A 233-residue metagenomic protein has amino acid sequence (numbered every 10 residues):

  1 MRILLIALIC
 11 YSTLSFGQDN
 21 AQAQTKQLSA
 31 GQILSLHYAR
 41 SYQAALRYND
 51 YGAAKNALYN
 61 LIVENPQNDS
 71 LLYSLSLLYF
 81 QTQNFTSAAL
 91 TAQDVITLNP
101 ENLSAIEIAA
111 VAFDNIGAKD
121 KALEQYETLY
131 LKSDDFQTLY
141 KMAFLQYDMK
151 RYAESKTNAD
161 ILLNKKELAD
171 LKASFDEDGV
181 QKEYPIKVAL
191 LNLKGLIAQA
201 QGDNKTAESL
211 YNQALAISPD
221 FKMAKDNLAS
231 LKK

Functional and structural regions predicted by a protein language model:
S15-S70: N-terminal leader/linker segments that initiate helical-solenoid repeat arrays
L36, S70, L103-S104, Q137 (+3 more regions): Start-of-helix register in tetratricopeptide repeats
R47-Y48, Q81-T82, N115-I116, D148-M149 (+2 more regions): Register position in tetratricopeptide repeats
N60-L61, D94-V95, T128-L129, L162 (+1 more regions): Canonical positions in the second alpha-helix
P66, P100, S133-D134, E167 (+1 more regions): Short coil turns that delineate tetratricopeptide repeat
S74, I108, K141, I186 (+2 more regions): Canonical tetratricopeptide repeat
